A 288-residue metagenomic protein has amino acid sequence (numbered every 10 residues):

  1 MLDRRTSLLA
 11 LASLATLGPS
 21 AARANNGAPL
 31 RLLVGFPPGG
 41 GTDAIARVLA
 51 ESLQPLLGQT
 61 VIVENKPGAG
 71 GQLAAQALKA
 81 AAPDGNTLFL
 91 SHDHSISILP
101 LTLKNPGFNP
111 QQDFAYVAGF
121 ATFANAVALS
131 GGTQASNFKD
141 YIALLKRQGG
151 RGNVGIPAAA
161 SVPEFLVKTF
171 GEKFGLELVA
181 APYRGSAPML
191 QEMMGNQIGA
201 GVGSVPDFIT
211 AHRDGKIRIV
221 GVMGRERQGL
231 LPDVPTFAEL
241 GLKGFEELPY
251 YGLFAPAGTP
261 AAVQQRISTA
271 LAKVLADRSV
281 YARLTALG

Functional and structural regions predicted by a protein language model:
M1-A12: N-terminal secretory signal peptides and thylakoid transit peptides that target proteins across membranes
A12, A21-A22: Cleavable N-terminal signal peptides
R23-Q112, G175-A200: N-terminal (or domain-start) structured segment
A80-N86, L101-P188, F237, Y250-R283: Hinge/capping helix and adjacent helix->loop/strand transition within the periplasmic-binding protein
L90-S95, I156, G185-S186, G203-F208 (+3 more regions): Beta->alpha turn/N-cap motifs
S95-N105, T169-K173, A200-V234: A ligand-binding cleft/hinge motif common to bilobed small-molecule-binding domains
T285-G288: Surface-exposed aromatic
